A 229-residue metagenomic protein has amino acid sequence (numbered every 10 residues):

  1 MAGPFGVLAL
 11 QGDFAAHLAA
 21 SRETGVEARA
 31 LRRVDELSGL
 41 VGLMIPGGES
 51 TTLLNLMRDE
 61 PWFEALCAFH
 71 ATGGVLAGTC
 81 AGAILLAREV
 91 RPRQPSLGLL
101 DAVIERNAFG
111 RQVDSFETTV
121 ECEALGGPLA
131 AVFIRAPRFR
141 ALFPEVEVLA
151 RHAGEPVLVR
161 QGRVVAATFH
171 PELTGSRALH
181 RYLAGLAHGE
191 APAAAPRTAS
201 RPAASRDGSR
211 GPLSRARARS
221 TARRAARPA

Functional and structural regions predicted by a protein language model:
M1-P61, C67-A68, R177-R181, G185-A229: N-terminal beta1-alpha1 cap of cysteine-dependent amidohydrolase-like domains
A2, G39-L40, G73-G74, Q94-P95 (+3 more regions): Short coil/turn connectors at secondary-structure junctions
L10, T79-A81, L100, R135 (+1 more regions): A secondary-structure boundary/capping signal
F14, S50-T52, A83-L85, R140 (+1 more regions): Glycine-rich nucleotide phosphate-binding loop and flanking beta-alpha elements of Rossmann-like dinucleotide-binding
A28-R29, L76, V164: Hydrophobic anchor at the start of a short beta-strand that flanks the dinucleotide cofactor-binding loop
I45, G78, A167: Redox-cofactor binding/interface segments in oxidoreductases and associated redox assembly factors
E49-E121: Cysteine-nucleophile active-site neighborhood
R106-A229: Amide-donor transfer/coupling interface in amidating biosynthetic enzymes
